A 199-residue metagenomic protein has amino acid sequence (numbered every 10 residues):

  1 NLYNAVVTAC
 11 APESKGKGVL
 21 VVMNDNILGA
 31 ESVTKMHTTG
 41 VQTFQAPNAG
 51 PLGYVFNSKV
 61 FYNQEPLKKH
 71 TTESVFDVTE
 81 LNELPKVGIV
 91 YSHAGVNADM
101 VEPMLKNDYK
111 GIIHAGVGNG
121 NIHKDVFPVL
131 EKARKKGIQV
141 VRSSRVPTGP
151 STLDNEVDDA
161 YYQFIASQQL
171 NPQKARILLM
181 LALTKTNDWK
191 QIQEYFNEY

Functional and structural regions predicted by a protein language model:
N1-N4, K35-V41, K132, D159-Q163: A glycine- and small-aliphatic-rich helix-loop capping segment at beta-alpha/alpha-beta transitions that lines
N1-V33, A166-S167, I192-Q193: Short, glycine-/small-residue-rich phosphate/pyrophosphate-handling segment
T8-P12, V55-S58, N107, A115 (+3 more regions): Change "in soluble alpha/beta enzymes" to "in soluble alpha/beta proteins
S14, P47, P85, D99 (+4 more regions): Conserved active-site and cofactor/substrate-binding residues in soluble primary-metabolism enzymes
S14-G18, M23-N24, A49, L84-V87 (+2 more regions): Short coil/turn connectors at secondary-structure junctions
L20-N24, Y91, A115, S143-S144: Short beta-strand segments
G29-H114, N119, E198-Y199: Accessory alpha-helical/coil subdomains and C-terminal extensions that flank or cap enzyme catalytic cores
N119-Y199: C-terminal non-catalytic interaction/assembly regions of soluble proteins
